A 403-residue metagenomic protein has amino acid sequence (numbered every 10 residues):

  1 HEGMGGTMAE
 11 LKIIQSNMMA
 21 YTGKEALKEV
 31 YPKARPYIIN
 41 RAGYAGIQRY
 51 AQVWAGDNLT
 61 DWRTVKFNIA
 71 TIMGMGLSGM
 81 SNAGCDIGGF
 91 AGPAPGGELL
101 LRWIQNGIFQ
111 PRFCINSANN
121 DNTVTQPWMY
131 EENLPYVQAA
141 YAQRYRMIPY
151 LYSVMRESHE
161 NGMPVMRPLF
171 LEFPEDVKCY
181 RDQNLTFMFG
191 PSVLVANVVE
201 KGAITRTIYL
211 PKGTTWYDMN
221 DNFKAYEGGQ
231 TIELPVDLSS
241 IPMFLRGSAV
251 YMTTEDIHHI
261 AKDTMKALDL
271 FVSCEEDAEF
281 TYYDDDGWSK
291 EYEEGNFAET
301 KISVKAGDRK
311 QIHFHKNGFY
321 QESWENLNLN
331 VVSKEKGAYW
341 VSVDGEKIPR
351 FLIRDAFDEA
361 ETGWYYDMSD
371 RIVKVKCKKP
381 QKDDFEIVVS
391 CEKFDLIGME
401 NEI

Functional and structural regions predicted by a protein language model:
H1-S240, R246: Catalytic-domain carbohydrate-binding cleft regions of carbohydrate-active enzymes
Y21-G23, L171, I208-P211, V331-V343 (+1 more regions): A broadly tuned "polar low-complexity/structure-edge" signature
Q48, Q143, D308-R309, P349: Short, intrinsically disordered low-complexity segments
L59-R63, M75, W103-N106, Q126 (+8 more regions): Short, surface-exposed linear patches
D176-K178, K212-G213, G307, R354-E359: Intrinsically disordered, low-complexity coil segments
M219-L238, S342-V373: Solvent-exposed beta-strand/loop surfaces of large extracellular or lumenal domains
L245-E346, D355, D367-D370, K374-D383 (+1 more regions): Accessory, solvent-exposed terminal regions and/or long lumenal/extracellular loops of proteins
